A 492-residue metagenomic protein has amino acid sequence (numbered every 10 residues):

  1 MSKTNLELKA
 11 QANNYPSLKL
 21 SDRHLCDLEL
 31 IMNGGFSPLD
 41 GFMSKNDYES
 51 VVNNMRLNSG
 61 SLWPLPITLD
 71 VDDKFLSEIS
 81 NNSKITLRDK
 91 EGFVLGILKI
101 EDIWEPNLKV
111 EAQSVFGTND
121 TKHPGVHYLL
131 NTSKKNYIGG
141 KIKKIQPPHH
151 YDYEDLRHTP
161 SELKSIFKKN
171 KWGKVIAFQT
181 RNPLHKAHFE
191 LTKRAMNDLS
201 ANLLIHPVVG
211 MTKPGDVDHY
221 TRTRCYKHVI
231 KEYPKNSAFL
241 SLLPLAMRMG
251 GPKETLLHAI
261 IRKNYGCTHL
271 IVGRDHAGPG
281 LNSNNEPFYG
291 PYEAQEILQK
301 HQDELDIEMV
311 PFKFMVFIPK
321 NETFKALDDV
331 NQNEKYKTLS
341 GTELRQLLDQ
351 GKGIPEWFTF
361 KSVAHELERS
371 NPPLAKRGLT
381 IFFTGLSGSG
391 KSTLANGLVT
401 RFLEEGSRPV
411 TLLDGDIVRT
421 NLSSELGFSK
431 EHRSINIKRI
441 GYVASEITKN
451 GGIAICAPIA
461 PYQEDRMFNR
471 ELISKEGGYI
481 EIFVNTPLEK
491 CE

Functional and structural regions predicted by a protein language model:
M1-A375: Active-site cores that bind ATP or allylic diphosphates and position pyrophosphate for catalysis
S50, N170, K300-E304, M309-A457 (+2 more regions): Glycine-rich phosphate-binding loop of ATP-dependent small-molecule kinases
